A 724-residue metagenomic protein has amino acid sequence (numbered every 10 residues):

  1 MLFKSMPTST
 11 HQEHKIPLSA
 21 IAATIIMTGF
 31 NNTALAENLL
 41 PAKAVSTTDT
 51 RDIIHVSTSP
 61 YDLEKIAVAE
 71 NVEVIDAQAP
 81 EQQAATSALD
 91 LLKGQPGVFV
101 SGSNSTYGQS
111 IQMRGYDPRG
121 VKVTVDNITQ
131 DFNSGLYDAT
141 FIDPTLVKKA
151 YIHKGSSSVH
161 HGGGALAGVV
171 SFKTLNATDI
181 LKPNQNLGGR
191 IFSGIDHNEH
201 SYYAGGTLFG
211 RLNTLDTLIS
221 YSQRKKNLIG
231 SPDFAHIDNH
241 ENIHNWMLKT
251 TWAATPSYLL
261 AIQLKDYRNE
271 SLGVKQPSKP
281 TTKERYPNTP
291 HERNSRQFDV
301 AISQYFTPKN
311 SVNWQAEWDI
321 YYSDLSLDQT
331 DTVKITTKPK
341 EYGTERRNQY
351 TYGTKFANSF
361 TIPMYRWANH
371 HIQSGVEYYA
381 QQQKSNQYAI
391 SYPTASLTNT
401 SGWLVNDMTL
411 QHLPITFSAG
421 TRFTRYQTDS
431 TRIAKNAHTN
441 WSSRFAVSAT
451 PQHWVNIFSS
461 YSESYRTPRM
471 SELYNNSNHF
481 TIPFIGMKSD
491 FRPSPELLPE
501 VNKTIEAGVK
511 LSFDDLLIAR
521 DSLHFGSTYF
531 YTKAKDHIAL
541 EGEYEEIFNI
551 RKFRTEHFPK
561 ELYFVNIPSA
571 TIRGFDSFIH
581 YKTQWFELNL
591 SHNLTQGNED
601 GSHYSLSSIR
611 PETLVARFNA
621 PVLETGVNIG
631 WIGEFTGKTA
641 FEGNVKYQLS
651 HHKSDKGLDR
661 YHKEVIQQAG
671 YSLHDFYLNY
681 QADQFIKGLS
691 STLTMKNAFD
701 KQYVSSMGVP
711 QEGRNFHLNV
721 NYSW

Functional and structural regions predicted by a protein language model:
N38-K182, D299, S323, A507: Acidic, small-polar-rich N-terminal luminal/periplasmic segments of exported/outer-membrane proteins
L146-K149, K154, V159-D233, N239-N245: Outer-membrane beta-barrel translocator/receptor signature
S193, I219, Q315-V333, F458 (+2 more regions): Membrane-embedded beta-barrel scaffold of Gram-negative outer-membrane proteins
I195-K225, A235-V274, N294-T307, M364-W367 (+2 more regions): Transmembrane beta-barrel wall of Gram-negative outer-membrane proteins
P232-D233, I237-E241, S257-N313, D324-Y350 (+1 more regions): Flexible loop and strand-edge segments within Gram-negative outer membrane beta-barrel domains
R268-E270, Q276-T282, R425-D429, K435 (+5 more regions): Surface-exposed extracellular loop regions of Gram-negative outer-membrane beta-barrel proteins, predominantly
F360, I372, Y379, L410-F417 (+4 more regions): Gram-negative outer-membrane beta-barrel transporters
Y465-R466, E472, K535, L540 (+2 more regions): C-terminal beta-signal and adjacent terminal beta-strands/loops of Gram-negative outer-membrane beta-barrel proteins
